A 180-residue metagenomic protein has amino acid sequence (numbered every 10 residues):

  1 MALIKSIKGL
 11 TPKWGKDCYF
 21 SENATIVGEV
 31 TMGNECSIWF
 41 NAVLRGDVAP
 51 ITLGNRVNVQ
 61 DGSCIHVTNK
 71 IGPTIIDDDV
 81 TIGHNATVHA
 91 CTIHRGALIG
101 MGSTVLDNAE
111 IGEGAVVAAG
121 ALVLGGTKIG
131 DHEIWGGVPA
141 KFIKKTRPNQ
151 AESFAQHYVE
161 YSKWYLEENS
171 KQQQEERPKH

Functional and structural regions predicted by a protein language model:
M1-G9, W14, D47, L53-N55 (+4 more regions): Glycine-rich hexapeptide-repeat left-handed beta-helix
A2-I38: N-terminal segments that cap or nucleate solenoid repeat domains
T81: Short proline/glycine- and basic residue-enriched helix-capping loop/turn segments at helix->loop/beta transitions
